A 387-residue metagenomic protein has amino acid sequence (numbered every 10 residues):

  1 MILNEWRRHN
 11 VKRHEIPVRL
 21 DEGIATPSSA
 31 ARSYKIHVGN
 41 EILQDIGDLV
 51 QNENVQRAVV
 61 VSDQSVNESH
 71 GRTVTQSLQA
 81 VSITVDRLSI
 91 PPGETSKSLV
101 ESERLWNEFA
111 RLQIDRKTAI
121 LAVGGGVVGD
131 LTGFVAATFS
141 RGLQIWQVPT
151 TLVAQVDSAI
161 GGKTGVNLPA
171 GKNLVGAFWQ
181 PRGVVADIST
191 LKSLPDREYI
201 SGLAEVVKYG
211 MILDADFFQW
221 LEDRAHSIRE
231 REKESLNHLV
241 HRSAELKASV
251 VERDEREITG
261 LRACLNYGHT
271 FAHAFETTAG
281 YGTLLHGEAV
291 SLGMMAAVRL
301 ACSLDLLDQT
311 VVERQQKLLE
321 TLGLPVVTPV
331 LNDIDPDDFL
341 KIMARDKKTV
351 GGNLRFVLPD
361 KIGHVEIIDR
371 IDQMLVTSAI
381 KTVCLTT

Functional and structural regions predicted by a protein language model:
I2-A119: ATP/NTP phosphate-donor binding region
I2-E5, K12-H14, A204-V207, L306-T387: C-terminal charged capping/lid subdomain of soluble metabolic enzymes
E53, Q113-D115, T138-S140, N167-L168 (+5 more regions): Solvent-exposed alpha-helices and their adjacent loops that cap or buttress functional pockets in soluble metabolic
R111-I114, Q180-G183, S189-D196, A204-D216 (+10 more regions): Generic secondary-structure signature for well-ordered alpha-helical cores
V127-F134, Q155-V156, H273-A274: Short glycine/serine/threonine-rich phosphate/pyrophosphate-binding segments that cradle anionic phosphate groups
F134-S227: A glycine/threonine-rich phosphate-anchoring loop and its flanking beta-alpha core in nucleotide/phosphate-binding
R224-D337: Active-site segments that bind and position negatively charged phosphate/pyrophosphate groups
